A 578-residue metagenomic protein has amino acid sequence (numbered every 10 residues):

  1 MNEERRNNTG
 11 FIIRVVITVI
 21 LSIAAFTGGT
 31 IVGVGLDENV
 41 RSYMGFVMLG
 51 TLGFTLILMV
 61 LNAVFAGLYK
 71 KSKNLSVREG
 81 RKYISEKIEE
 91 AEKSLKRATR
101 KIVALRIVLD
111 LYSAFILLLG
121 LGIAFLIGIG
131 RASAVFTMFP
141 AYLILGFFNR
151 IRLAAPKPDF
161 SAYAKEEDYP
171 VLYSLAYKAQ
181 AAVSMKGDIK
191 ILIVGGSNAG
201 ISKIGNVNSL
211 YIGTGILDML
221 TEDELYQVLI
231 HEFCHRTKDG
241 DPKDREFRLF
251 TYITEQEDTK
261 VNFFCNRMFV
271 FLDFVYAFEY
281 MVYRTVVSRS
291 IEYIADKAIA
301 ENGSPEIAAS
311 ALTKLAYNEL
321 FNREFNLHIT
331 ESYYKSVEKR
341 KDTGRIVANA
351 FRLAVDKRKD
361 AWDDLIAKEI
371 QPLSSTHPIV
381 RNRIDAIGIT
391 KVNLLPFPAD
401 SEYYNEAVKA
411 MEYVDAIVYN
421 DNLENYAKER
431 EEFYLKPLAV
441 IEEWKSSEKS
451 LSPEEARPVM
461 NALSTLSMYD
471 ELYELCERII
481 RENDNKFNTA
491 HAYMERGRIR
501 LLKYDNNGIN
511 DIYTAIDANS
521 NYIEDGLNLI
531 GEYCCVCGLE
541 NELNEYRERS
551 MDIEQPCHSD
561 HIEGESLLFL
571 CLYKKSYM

Functional and structural regions predicted by a protein language model:
M1-F11, N74-I102, L210: Cytosolic juxtamembrane N-terminal segments of multi-pass membrane proteins
N2-F65, C265, D273-R284, S288 (+9 more regions): Cytosolic-facing loops and C-terminal tails of multi-pass membrane proteins
R14-V32, L105-F125: Canonical alpha-helical transmembrane segments of integral membrane proteins
F54-N62, I127-P158: Transmembrane alpha-helices and immediately adjacent membrane-cytoplasm interface residues in multi-pass integral
M59-K82, I151-R152: Membrane-water interface of transmembrane alpha-helices
I84-L95, F147-F250, S452, M468 (+1 more regions): Peri-catalytic and regulatory segments of divalent metal-dependent proteins
Y177-Q180, V287-A308: An active-site-proximal "capping" alpha-helix that borders the catalytic cofactor pocket
K238-D273, S310-F321: Post-HEXXH active-site segment of zinc metalloproteases
